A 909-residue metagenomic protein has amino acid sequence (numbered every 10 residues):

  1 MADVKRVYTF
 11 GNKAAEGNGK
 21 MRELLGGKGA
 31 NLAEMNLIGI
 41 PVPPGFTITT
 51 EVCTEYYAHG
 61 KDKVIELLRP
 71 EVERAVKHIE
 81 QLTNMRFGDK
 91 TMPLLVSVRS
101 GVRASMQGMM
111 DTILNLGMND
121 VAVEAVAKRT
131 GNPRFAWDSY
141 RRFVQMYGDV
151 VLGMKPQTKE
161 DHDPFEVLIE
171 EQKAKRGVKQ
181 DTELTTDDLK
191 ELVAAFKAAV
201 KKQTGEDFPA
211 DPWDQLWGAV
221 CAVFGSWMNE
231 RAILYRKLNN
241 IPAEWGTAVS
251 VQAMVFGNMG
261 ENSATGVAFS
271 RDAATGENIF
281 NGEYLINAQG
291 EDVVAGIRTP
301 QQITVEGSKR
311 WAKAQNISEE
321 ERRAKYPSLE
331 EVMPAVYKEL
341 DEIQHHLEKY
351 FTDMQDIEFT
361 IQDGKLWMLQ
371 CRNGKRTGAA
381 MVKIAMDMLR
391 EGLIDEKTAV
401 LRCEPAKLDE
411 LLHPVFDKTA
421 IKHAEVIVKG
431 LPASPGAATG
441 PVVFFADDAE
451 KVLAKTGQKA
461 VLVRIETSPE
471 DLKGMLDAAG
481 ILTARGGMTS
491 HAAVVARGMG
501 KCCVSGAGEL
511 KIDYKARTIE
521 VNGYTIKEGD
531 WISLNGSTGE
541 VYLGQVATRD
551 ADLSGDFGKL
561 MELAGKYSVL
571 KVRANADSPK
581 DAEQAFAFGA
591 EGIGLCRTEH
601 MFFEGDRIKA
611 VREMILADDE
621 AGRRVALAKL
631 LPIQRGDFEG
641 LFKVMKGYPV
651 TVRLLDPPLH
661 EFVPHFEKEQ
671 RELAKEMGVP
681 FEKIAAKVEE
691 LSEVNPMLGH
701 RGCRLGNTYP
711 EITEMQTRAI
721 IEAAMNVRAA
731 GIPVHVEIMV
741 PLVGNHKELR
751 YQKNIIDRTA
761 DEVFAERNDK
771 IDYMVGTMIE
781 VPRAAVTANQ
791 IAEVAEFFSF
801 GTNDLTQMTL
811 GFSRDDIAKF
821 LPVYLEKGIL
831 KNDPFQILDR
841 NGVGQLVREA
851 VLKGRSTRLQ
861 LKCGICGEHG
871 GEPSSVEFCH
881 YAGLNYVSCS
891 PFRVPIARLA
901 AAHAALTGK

Functional and structural regions predicted by a protein language model:
M1-A424, Q458-V461, S468-K473, A479 (+10 more regions): Nucleotide/phosphate-binding sheet-loop regions of phosphoryl- and nucleotidyl-transfer enzymes
A14-R22, S434-D477, V843-L859: C-terminal accessory/binding modules appended to enzymatic or scaffolding proteins
F46, A484-G486, S505-G508, C596 (+2 more regions): Short beta->alpha connector loops at strand-helix junctions that form conserved, small/polar/Pro-enriched
P70-E73, L238, V400-L453, Q458-A460 (+6 more regions): Long, charged amphipathic helices and adjacent flexible linkers at domain junctions
K77-D89, I519-N522, A729, D761-D772: Short mixed-charge
R99-S100, L553, L563-K909: Conserved alpha/beta-domain cores
A479-R485, C503, G864: A short, small-residue-rich loop immediately preceding and capping a beta-strand
